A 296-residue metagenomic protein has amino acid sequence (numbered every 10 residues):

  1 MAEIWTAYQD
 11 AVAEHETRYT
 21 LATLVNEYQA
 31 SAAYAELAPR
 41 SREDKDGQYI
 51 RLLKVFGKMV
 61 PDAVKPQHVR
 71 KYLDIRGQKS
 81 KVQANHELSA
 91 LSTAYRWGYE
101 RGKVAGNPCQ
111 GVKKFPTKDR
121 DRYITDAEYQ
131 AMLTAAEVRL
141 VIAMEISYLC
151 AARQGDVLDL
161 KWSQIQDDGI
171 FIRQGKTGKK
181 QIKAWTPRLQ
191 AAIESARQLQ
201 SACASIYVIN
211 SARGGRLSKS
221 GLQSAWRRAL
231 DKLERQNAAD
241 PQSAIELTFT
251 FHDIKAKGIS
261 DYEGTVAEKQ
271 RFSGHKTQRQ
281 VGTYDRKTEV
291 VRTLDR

Functional and structural regions predicted by a protein language model:
T17-Y19, A30-K103, R216-G221, T248-T250: N-terminal core-binding DNA-recognition domain of tyrosine site-specific recombinases/integrases
V64, P241-E263: Short basic/aromatic active-site micro-motif
V82, V141-E145, L149, D156 (+2 more regions): C-terminal catalytic core of tyrosine-transesterase DNA break-rejoin enzymes
N85, E100, V104-A105, Q110-Q154 (+3 more regions): Basic, Lys/Arg- and aromatic-enriched nucleic-acid-binding interface segment
G111, E128-A131, Q181-A196, R271 (+1 more regions): DNA/chromatin major-groove-contacting recognition/catalytic segments
D119, Y123, E128, C150 (+1 more regions): Conserved tyrosine-mediated DNA breakage-rejoining catalytic core shared by Y-recombinases
Q164-D167, T265-D285: Short, polar N-cap/turn motifs at the start of nucleic acid-interacting alpha helices
G175-S195, A204-R228: C-terminal catalytic core of Y-nucleophile DNA break-rejoin enzymes
